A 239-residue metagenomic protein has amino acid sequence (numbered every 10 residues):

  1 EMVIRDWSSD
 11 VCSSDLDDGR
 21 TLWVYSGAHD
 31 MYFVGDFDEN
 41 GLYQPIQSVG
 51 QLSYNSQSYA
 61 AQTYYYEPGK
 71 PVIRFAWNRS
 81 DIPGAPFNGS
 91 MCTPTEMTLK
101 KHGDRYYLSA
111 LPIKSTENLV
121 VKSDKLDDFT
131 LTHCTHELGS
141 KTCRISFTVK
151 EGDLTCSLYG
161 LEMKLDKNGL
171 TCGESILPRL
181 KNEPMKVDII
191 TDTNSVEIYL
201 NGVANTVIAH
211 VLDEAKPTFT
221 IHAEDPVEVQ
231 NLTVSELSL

Functional and structural regions predicted by a protein language model:
E1, D18-G19, W23, G50-Y54 (+1 more regions): Alpha-helix capping and helix-loop boundary segments enriched in small/acidic/polar residues
E1-C12: Single conserved hydrophobic/aromatic residue that forms the stacking wall/gate of nucleotide- or nucleobase-binding
D6, D18, K164-D166: Poly-acidic low-complexity segments
C12-A28, P71-I82: Hydrophobic core segments of beta-strands in well-ordered, beta-rich domains
M31, D38-Y59, Y64-L239: Beta-rich accessory regions
